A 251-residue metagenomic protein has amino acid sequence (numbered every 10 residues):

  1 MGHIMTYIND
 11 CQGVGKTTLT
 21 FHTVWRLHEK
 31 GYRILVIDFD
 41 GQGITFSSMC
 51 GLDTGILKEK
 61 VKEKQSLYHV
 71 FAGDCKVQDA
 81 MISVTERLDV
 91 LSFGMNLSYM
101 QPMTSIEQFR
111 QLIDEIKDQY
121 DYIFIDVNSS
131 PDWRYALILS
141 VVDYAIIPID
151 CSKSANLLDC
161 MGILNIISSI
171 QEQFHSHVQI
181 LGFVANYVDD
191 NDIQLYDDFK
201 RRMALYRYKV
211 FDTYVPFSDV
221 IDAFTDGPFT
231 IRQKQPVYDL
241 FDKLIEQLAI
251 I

Functional and structural regions predicted by a protein language model:
G2-Q42: Walker A/P-loop phosphate-binding motif and the immediately C-terminal alpha-helix
R33-I34, G41-D89: Phosphate-binding loop that captures ATP/GTP phosphates
V77-A80, V84-P131: Cytosolic-facing regulatory segments adjacent to core modules
R134-K153: Inter-motif core of Ras-like GTPase G domains
S154-V178: Anionic-ligand binding region
Y187-F229: Beta-strand-loop-alpha "switch" segments that mediate conformational coupling across diverse proteins
I221-L244: C-terminal boundary of histidine-terminating zinc-finger modules
